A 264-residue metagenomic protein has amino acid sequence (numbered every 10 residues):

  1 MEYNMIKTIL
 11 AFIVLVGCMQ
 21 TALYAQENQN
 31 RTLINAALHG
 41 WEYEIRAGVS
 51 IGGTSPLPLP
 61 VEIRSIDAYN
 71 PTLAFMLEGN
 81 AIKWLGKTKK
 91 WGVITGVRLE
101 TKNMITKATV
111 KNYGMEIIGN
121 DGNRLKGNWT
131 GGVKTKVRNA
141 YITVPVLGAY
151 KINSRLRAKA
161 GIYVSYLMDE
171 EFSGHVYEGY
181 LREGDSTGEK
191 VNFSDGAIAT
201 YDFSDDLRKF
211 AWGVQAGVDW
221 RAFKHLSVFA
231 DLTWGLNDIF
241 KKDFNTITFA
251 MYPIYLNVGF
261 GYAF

Functional and structural regions predicted by a protein language model:
M1-H39: Cleavable N-terminal export/targeting peptides
I34-N35, E78-W84, L147-A149, D219-R221 (+1 more regions): Transmembrane beta-barrel domains of outer membrane proteins
L38, I82-T88, N153, F223-H225: Outer-membrane beta-barrel channels and translocator barrels
W41-Y43, L73-G79, A140-V146, W212-A216 (+1 more regions): Hydrophobic, lipid-facing positions within transmembrane beta-strands of outer-membrane proteins
I45-I51, T95-T101, A160-Y166, A230-W234 (+1 more regions): Transmembrane beta-barrel strands of outer-membrane/channel proteins
G53-T72, K102-A140, L167-K209, N237-Y255: Extracellular/periplasm-exposed beta-strand and loop segments of Gram-negative cell-envelope proteins, dominated by
K89-V93, R155-A158, K224-A230: Repeated loop/turn-to-beta-strand initiation elements of outer-membrane beta-barrel proteins
W220-H225, Y252-F264: Outer-membrane beta-barrel "beta-signal"
